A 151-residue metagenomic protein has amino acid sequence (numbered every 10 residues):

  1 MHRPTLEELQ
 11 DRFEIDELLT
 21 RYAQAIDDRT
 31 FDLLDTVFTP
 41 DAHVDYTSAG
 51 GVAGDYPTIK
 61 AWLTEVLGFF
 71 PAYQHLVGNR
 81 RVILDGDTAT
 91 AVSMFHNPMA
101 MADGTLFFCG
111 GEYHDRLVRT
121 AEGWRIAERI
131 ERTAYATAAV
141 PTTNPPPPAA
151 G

Functional and structural regions predicted by a protein language model:
M1-D28, D32-P40: Short, low-complexity N-terminal intrinsically disordered segments enriched in polar/charged residues
L9, G104, V140-P141: A short acidic/glycine-rich loop-to-helix N-cap element
E14, D103-T105: Intrinsically disordered, low-complexity acidic regions enriched in Pro/Ser/Thr
T30, T142-G151: Flexible low-complexity loop/turn motifs enriched in small/helix-breaking residues
F31-N97, A102: A solvent-exposed, acidic/Ser-Thr-rich amphipathic alpha-helical stretch
H75-V77, F108-Y113: Short, surface-exposed coil-to-beta transition loops
T90, G110-T143: Short beta-strand edge/turn micro-motifs at domain boundaries
